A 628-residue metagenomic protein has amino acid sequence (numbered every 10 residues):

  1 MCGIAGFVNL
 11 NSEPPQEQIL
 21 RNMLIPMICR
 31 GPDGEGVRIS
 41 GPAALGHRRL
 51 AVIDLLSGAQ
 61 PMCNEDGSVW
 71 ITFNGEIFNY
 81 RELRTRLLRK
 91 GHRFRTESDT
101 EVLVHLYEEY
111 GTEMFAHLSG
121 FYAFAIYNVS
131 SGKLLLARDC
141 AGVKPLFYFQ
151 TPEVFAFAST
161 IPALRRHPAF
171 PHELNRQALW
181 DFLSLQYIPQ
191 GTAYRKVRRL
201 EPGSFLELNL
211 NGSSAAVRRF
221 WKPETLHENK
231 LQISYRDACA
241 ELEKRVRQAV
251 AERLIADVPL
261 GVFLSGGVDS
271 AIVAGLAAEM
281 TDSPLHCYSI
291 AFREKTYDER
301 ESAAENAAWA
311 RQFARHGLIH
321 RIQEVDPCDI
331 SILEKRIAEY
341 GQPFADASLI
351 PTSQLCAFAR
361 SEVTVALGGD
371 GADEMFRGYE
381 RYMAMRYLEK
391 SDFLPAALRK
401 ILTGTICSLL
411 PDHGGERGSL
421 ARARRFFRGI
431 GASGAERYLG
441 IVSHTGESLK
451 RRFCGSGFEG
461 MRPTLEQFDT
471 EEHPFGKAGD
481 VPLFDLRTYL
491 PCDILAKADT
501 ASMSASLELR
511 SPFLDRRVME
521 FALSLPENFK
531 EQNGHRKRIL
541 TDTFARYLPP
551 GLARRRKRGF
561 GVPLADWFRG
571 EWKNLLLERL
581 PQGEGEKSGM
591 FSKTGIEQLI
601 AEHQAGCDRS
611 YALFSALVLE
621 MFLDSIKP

Functional and structural regions predicted by a protein language model:
M1-E76, H105-E224, R247-A251, A274-M280 (+6 more regions): N-terminal glutamine amidotransferase
F7-R21, R89, E109, V129-F155 (+6 more regions): ATP-dependent adenylate-handling active sites, centered on carboxylate activation for C-N bond formation
G46-L56, F124, C140, A256 (+4 more regions): Short Ser/Thr-interspersed hydrophobic loop/turn segments at strand-loop and sheet-helix junctions that line or gate
L83-R84, F521: Short active-site loop/helix that positions an aromatic residue
G91-S98, A169, E173-L174, D237 (+5 more regions): Structural motif
H105-E108, A178-L185, F484-C492, A612-I626: Short, hydrophobic/amphipathic alpha-helical patches that form generic packing surfaces within helical domains
L548-G606: PAPS-dependent sulfotransferase catalytic core
